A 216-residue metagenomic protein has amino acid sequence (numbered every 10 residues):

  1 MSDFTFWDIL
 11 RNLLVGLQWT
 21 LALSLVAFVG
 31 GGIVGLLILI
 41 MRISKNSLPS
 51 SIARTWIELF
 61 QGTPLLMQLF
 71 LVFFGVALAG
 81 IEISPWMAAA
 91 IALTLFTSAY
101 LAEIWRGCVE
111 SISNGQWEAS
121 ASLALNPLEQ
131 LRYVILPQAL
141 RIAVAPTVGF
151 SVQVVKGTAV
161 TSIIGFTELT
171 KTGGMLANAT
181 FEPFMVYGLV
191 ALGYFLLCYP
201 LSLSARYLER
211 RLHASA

Functional and structural regions predicted by a protein language model:
M1-A216: Transmembrane alpha-helices and adjacent helix-loop boundaries
